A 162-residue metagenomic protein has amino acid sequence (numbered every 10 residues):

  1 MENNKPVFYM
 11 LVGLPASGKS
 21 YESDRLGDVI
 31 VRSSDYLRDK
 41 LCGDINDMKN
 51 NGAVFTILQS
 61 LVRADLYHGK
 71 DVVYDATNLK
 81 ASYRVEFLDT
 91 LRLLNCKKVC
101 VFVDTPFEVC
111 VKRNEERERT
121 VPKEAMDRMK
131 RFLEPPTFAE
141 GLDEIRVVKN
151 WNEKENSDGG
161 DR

Functional and structural regions predicted by a protein language model:
E2-V12, S17, Y21, R25 (+1 more regions): Conserved GTP-binding G-domain of TRAFAC-class P-loop NTPases and closely related GTPase folds
M10, R32, D75: Conserved Rossmann-like nucleotide-binding pocket used by diverse enzymes that bind dinucleotide cofactors
L11-S17, N46, A81-S82, D89 (+2 more regions): A structural preference for long, well-packed, hydrophobic secondary-structure segments
S17-V72, V109: Conserved substrate/cofactor phosphate-moiety recognition/catalytic segment in nucleotide-dependent phosphotransferases
I30, L91, E118: Active-site catalytic pocket residues across diverse enzymes, especially alpha/beta-hydrolases
V31, K98-C100, E144-V147: Conserved beta-strand scaffold positions in the cores of enzyme catalytic domains, especially in NTP/NDP-utilizing
V31-S34, N95-K97, P122: Short hydrophobic/aromatic-enriched beta-strand-loop microsegments
N50-V103: Glycine-rich phosphate-binding loop used to anchor ATP phosphates in small-molecule kinases, encompassing both
